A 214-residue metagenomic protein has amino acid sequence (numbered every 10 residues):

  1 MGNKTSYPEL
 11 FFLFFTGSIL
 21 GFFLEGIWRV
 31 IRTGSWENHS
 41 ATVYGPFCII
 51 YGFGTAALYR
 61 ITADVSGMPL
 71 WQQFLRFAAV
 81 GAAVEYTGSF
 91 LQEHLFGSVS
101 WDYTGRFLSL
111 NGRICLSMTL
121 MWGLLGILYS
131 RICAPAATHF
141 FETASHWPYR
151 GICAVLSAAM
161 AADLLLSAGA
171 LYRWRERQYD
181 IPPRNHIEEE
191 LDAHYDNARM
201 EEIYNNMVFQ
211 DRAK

Functional and structural regions predicted by a protein language model:
M1-K214: Aromatic-rich, lipid-facing transmembrane alpha helices and their immediate juxtamembrane interface loops in integral
